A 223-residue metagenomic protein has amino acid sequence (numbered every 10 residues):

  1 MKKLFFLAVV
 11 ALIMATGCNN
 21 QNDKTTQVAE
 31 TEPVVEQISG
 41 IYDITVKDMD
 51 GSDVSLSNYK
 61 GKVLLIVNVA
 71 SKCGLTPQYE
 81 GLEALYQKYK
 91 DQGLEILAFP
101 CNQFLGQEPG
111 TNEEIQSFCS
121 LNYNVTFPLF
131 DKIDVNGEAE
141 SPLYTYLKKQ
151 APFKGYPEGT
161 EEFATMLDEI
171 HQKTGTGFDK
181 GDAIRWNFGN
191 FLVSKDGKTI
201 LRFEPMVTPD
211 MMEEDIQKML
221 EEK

Functional and structural regions predicted by a protein language model:
K2-A8: Sec-dependent signal peptide recognition, specifically the positively charged N-region followed immediately by
M14-G17: C-terminal motif of bacterial Sec signal peptides marking the signal peptidase cleavage site
T26-S57: N-terminal "domain-start" segment that seeds a small globular fold
I41-Y42, L64, N187-G189: Short loop/turn microsegments at loop-to-beta-strand junctions
K62-V63, S71-K72, T76-P100, C119-Y123: Conserved helix-turn-beta segment immediately C-terminal to the redox Cys motif in thioredoxin-like folds
N68, G93-G110, T126-G137: Thiol-based oxidoreductase modules, predominantly thioredoxin-like and allied folds used for disulfide exchange
N124-P205: Thiol/selenol-based redox catalytic cores and closely related redox-interacting motifs
L201-E222: Non-catalytic, surface beta->alpha helical segment in thiol-disulfide oxidoreductase systems
